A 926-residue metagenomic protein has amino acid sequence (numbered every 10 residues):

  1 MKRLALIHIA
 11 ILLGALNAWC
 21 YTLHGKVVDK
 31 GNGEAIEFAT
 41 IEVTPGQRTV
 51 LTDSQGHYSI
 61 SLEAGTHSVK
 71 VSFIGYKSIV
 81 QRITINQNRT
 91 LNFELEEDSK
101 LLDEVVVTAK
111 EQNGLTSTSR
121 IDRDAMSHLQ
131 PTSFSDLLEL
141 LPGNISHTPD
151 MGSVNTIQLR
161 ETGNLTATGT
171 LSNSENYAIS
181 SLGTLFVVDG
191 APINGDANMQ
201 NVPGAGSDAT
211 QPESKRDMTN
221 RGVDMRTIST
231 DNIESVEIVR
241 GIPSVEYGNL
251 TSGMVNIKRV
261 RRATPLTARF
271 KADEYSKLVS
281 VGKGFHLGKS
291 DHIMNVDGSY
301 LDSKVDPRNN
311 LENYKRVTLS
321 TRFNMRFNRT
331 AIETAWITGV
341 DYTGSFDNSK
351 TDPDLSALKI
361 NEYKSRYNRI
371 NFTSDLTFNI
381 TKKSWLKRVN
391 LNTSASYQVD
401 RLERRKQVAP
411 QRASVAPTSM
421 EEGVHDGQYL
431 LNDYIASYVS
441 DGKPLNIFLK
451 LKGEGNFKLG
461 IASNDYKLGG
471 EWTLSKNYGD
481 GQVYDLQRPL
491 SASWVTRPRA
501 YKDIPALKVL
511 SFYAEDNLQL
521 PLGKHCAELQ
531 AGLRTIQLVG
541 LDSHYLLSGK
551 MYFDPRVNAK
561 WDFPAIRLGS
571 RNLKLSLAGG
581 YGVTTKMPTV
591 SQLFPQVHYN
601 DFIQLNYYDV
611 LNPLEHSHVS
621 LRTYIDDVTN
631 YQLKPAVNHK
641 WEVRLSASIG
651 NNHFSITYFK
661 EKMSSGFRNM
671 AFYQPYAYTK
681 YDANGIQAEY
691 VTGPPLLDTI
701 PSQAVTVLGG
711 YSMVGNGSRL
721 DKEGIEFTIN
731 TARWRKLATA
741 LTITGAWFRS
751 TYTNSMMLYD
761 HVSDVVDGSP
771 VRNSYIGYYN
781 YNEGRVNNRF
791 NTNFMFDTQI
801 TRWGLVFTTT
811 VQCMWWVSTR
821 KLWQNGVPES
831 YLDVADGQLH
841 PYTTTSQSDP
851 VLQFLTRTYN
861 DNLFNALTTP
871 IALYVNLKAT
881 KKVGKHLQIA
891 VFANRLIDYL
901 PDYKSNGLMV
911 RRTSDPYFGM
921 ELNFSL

Functional and structural regions predicted by a protein language model:
V28, A39-E42, S72-Y76, N86-S127: Short, acidic, small-residue-rich periplasmic hinge/interaction motif at the N-terminus of Gram-negative outer-membrane
S59-S61, N176, A191-V239: Short acidic/polar hinge/loop motifs at secondary-structure boundaries that mediate gating or recognition
N92-F93, K215-T267: A beta-strand signature from Gram-negative outer-membrane beta-barrel systems, especially the internal plug domain
S135, E139-D208: Extracytoplasmic beta-strand/coil segments of soluble accessory domains associated with Gram-negative outer-membrane
I233, T267-D302, N309-A357, N361-N390: Transmembrane beta-barrel wall of Gram-negative outer-membrane proteins
F327-S345, Y363-H544, G724-E726: Face-selective signature of the C-terminal outer-membrane beta-barrel domain
D503-H653, T657-E661: Structural signature of Gram-negative outer-membrane beta-barrels, strongest in the C-terminal barrel of TonB-dependent
K524, K680-Q824: Gram-negative outer-membrane beta-barrel transporters
